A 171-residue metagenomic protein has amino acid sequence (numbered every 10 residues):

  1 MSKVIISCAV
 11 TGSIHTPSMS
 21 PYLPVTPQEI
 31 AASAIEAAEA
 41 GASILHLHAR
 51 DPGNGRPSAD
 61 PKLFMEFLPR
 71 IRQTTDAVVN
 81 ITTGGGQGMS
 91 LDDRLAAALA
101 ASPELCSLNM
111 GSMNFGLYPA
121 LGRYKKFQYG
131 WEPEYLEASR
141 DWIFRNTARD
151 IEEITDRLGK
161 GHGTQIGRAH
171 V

Functional and structural regions predicted by a protein language model:
M1-I6, G41-S43, Q73-V79, S102-E104 (+1 more regions): Short, well-ordered coil/turn segments that N-cap beta-strands
M1-Y22, R123-E137: N-terminal small/glycine-rich loop or linker at the start of catalytic domains across soluble metabolic enzymes
C8, R56-I81, L158: Alpha-helix-loop-beta-strand connector modules within alpha/beta enzyme cores
G12-A31, T83-L91, R140-R145: Active-site mouth loops of central-metabolism enzymes
S18, S43-E66: Glycine-rich, proline-tolerant flexible connector loops at the mouths of alpha/beta enzymes
I30, A37, H48, C106: Conserved, mostly hydrophobic/aromatic
M89-Q165: Extended substrate/RNA-proximal surfaces in nucleic-acid metabolism proteins
A169-V171: Conserved small/polar residues in nucleotide/adenosyl-binding loops
